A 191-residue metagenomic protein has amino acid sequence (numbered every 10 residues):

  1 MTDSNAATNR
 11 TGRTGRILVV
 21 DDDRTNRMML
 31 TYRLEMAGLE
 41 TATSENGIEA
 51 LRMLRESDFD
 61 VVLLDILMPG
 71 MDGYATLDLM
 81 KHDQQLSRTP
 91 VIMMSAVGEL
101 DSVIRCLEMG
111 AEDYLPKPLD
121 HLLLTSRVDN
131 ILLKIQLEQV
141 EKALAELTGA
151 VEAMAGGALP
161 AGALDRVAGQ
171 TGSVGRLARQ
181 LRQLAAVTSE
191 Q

Functional and structural regions predicted by a protein language model:
M28-M36: Charged docking surfaces used in two-component/phosphorelay signaling
G38-E45, M53: Short hydrophobic/Thr-rich beta-strand motif most characteristic of the beta2 strand and flanking loop of CheY-like
S57-L63: Active-site beta3 strand of CheY-like receiver
M68: Receiver (REC) domain active-site loop signature in two-component systems and cognate sites in sensor histidine kinases
L119-V128, R176: C-terminal output helix
